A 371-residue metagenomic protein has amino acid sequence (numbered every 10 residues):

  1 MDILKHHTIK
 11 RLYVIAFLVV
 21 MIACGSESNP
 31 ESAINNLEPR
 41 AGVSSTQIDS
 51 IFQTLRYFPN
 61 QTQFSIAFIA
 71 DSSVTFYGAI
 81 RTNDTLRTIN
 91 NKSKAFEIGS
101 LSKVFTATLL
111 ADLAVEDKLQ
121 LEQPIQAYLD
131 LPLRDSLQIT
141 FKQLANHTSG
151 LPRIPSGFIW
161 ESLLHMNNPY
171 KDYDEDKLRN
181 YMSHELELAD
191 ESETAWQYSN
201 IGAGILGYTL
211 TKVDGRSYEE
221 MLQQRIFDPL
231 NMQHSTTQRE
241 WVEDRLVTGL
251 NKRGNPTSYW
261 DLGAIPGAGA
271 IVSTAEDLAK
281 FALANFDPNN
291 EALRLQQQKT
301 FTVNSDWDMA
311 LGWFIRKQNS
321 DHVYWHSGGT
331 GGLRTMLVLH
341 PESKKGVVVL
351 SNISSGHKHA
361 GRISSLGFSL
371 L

Functional and structural regions predicted by a protein language model:
M1-N35: Bacterial Sec-dependent N-terminal signal peptides
C24-A79, T211-D214, E220-Q224, D228 (+1 more regions): Catalytic loop of the DD-peptidase/beta-lactamase superfamily, centered on the K-T-G motif and neighboring
F58, T82-S199, R216, N251 (+1 more regions): Active-site-proximal loop and beta-strand segments within enzyme catalytic domains
I66, D71-S73, E97-Q120, P124 (+6 more regions): Alpha-helical scaffold elements that line and support the substrate/ligand-binding pocket of soluble hydrolases
A70, V74, I125, P132 (+2 more regions): Short, solvent-exposed turn/loop segments enriched in Gly/Ser/Thr/Pro and often Arg
T75-Y77, P132-T140, G150-G157, P229-R239 (+1 more regions): Secretory-pathway/luminal and periplasmic proteins that interact with or process carbohydrate-rich
A79-R81, A189-E191, S235-W241: Glycine- and aromatic-rich loop/turn segments at beta-sheet edges
